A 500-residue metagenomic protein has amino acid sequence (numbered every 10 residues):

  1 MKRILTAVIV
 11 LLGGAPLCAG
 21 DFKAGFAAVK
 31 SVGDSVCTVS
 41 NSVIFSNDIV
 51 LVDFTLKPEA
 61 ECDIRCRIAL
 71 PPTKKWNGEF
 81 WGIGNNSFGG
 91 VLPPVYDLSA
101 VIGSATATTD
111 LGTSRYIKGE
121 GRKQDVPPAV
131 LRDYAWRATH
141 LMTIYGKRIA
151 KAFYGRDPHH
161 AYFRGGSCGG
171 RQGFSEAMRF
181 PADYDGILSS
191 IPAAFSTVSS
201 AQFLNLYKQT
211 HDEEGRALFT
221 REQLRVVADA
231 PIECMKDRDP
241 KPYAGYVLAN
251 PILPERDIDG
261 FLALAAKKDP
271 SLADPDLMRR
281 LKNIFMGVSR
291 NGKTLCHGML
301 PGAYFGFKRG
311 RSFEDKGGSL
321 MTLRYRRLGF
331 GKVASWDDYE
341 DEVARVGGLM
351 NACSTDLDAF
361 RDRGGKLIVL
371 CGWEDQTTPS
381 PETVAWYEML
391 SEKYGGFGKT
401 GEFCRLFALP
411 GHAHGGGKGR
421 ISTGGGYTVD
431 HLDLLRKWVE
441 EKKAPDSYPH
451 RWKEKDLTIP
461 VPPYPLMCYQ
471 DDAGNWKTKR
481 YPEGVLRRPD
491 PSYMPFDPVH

Functional and structural regions predicted by a protein language model:
I4-G13: Sec-dependent N-terminal signal peptides
A15-A19: Sec/Tat signal peptide C-region and signal peptidase I cleavage site
G20-H500: C-terminal His-loop and adjacent cap/lid subdomain of alpha/beta-hydrolase
